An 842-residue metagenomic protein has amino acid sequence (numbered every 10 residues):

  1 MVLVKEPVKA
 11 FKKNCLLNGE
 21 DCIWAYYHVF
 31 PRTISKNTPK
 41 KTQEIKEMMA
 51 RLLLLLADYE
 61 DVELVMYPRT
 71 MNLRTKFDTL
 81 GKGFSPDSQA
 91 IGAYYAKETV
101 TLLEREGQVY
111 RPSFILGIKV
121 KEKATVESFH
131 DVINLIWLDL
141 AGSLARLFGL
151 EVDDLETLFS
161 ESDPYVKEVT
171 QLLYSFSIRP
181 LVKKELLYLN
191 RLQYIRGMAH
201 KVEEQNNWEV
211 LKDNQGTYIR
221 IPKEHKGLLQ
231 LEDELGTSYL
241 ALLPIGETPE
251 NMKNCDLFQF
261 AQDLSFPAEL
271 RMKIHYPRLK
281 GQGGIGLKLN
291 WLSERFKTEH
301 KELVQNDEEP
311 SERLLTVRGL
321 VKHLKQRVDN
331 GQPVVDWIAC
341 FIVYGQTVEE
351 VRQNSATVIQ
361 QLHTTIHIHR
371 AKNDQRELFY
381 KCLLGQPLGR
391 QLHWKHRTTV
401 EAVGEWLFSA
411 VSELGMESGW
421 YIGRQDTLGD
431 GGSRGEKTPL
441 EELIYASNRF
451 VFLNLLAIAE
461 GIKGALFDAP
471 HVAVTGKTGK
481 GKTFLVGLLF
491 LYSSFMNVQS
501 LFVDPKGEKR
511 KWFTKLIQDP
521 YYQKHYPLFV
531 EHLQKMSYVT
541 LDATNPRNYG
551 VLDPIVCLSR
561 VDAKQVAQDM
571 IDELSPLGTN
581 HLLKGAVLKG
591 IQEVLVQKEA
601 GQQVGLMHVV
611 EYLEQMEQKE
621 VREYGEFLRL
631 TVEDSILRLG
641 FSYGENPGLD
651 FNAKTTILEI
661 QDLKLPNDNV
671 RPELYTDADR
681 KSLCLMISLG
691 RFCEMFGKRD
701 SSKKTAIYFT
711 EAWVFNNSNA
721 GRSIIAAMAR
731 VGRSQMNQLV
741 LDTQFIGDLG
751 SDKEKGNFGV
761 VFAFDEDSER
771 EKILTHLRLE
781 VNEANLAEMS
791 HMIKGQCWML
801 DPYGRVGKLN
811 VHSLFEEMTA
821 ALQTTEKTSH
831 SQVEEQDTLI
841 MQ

Functional and structural regions predicted by a protein language model:
M1-E401: Extended, folded cores of ATP/NTP-driven motor/assembly subunits in large transport and secretion machines
V2-E20, A25, P222-K223, L231-D233 (+2 more regions): The Walker A/P-loop phosphate-binding site
R32, P39-A57, K381-V451, P505 (+5 more regions): P-loop NTPase motor domains
L55-Y59, T364, S493-S500, D519-Q534 (+2 more regions): Secondary-structure transition/capping motifs at alpha-helix termini and the adjoining loop/turn into the next element
Y67-L80, L488-G590: Switch/coupling segment of Walker-type NTPase motor domains
L135-V166, T365, V472-T478, D679-G690 (+1 more regions): Short, cationic low-complexity segments
L138-F148, H300-L303, E308-E312, L388-G404 (+5 more regions): Charged, glycine/proline-rich intrinsically disordered loops and linkers
H300, A457-F490, L501-I517, T544 (+2 more regions): Conserved P-loop NTPase motor cores
